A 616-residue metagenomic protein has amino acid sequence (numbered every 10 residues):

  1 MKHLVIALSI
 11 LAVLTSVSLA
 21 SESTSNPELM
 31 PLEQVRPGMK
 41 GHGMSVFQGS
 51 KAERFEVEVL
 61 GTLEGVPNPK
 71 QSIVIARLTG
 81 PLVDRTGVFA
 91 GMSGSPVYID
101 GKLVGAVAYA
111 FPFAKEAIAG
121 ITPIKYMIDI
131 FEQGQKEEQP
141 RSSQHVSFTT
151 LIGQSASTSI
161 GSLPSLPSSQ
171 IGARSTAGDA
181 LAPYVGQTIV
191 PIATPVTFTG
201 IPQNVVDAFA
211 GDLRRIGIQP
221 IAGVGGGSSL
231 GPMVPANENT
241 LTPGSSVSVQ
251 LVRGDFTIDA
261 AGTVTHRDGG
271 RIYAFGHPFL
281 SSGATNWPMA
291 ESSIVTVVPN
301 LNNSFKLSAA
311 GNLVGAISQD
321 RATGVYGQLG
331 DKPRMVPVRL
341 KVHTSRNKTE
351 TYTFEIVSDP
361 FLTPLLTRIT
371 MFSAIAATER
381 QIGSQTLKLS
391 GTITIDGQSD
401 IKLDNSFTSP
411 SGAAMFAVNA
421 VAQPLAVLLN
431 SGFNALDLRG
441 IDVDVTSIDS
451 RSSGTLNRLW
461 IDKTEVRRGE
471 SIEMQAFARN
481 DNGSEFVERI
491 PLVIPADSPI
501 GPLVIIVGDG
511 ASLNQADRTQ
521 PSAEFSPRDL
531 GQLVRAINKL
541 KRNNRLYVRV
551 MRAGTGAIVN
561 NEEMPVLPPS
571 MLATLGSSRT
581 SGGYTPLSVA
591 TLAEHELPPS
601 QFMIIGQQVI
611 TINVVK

Functional and structural regions predicted by a protein language model:
M1-V5: Positively charged n-region of N-terminal signal peptides that target proteins for export
A7-S16: Bacterial N-terminal signal peptides
L19-K616: Terminal presequence/propeptide segments associated with secretion/organelle targeting and zymogen/polyprotein
